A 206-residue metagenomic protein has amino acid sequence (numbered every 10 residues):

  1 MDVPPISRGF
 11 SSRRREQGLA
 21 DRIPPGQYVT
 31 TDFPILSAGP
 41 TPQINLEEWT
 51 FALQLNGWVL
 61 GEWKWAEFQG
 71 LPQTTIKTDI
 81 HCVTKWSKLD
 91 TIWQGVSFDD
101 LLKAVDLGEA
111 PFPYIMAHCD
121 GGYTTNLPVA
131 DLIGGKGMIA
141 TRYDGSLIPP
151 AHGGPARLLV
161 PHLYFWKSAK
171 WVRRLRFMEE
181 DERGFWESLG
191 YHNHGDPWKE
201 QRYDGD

Functional and structural regions predicted by a protein language model:
D2-D206: Structured, non-membrane catalytic/scaffold regions adjacent to prosthetic-group chemistry
